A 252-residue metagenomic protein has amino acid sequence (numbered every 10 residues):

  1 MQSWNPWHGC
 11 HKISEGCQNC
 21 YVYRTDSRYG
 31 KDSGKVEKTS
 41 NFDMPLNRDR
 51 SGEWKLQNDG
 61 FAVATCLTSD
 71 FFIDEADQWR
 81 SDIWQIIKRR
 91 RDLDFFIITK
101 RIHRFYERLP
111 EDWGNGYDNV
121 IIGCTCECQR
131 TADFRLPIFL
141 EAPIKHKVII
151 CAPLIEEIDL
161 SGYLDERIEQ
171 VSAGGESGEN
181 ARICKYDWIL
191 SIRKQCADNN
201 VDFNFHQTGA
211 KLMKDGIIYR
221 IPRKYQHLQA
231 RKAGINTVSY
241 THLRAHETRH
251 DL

Functional and structural regions predicted by a protein language model:
M1-S14, Q18-V120, Q129-A132, I158-I168: Conserved Radical SAM active-site core
V63, F95, I122-C124, K147-I149 (+2 more regions): Hydrophobic faces of well-ordered beta-strands that scaffold small-molecule active sites in alpha/beta enzyme cores
D70, K100-I102, T125-Q129, A152-L154 (+2 more regions): Active-site beta-loop-alpha junctions enriched in small/polar residues
K88-R91, P143, L190, A197: Anion (oxyanion) recognition and catalysis
E176-A181, Q207-I221: Flexible glycine/acidic-rich beta-alpha junction loops that bind and position SAM and/or redox cofactors in anaerobic
K185-I189: Charged helix-capping and loop-helix junction motifs
T241-T248: Conserved small/polar residues in nucleotide/adenosyl-binding loops
